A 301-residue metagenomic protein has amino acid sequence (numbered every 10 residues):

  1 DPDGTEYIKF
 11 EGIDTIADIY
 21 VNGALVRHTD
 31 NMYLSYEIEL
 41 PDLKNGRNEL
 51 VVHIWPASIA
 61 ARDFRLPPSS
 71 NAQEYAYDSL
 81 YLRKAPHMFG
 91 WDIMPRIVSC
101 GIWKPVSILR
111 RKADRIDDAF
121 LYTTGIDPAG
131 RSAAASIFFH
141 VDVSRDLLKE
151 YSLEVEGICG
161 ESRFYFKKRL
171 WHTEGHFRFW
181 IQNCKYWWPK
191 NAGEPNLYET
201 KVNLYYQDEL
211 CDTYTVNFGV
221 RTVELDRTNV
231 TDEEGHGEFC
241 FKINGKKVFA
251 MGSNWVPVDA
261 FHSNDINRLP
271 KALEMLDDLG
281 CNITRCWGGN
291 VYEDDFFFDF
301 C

Functional and structural regions predicted by a protein language model:
D1-Y292, C301: Secreted/periplasmic carbohydrate-active enzymes, especially glycoside hydrolases
F296: Classical protein tyrosine phosphatase
